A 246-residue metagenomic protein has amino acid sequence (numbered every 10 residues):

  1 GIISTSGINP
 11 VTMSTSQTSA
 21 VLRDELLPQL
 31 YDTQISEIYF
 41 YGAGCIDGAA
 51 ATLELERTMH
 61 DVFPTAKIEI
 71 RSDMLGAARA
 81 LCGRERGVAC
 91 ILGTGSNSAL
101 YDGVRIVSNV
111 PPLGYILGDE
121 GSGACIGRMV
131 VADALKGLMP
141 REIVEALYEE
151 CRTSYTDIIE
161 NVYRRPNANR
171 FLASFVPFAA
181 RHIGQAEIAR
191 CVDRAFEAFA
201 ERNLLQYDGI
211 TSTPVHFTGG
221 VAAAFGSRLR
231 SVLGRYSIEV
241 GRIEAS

Functional and structural regions predicted by a protein language model:
G1-I38, T58, L81-V88, V131-S246: ATP-binding/phosphotransfer module of carbohydrate and carboxylate kinases, centering on a glycine-rich
P10, G44, P112-E120, I238-A245: A short glycine/serine-rich beta->alpha loop
Y39, G44-D47: Polybasic, low-complexity association/targeting segments
I46-E142: Phosphate-binding/catalytic loop of phosphoryl-transfer enzymes
